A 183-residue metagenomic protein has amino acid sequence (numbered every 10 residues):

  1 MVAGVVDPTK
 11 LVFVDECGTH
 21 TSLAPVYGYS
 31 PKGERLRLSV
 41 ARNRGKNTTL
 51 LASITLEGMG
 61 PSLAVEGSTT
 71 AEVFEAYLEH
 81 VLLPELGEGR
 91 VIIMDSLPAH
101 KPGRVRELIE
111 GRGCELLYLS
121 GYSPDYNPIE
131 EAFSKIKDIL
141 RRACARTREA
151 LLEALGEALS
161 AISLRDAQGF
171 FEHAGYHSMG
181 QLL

Functional and structural regions predicted by a protein language model:
M1-L183: Short functional hotspots at interaction and active-site rims
